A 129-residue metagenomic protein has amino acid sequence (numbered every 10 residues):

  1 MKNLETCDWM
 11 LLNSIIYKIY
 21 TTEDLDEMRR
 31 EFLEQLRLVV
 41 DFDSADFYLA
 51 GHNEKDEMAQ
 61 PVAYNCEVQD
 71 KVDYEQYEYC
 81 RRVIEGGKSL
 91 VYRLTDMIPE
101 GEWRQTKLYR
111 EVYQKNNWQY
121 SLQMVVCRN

Functional and structural regions predicted by a protein language model:
L4-C7, L11-E23, E27-N129: Regulatory input/activation interfaces that engage signals or partners
